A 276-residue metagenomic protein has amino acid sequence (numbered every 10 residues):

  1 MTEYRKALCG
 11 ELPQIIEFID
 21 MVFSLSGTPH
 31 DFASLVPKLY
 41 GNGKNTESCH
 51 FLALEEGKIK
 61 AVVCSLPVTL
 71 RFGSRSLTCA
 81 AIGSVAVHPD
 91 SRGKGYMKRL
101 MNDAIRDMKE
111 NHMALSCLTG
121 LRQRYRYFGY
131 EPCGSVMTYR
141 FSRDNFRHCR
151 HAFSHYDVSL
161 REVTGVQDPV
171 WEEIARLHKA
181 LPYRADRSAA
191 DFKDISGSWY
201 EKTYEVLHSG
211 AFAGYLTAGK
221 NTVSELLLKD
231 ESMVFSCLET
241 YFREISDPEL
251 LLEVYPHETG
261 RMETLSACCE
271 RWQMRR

Functional and structural regions predicted by a protein language model:
M1-P67, S74-L77, A81, R147-A189 (+1 more regions): Short amphipathic alpha-helix that is part of the acyltransferase structural core
S48-L52, V62, S84, E201-E205 (+1 more regions): Short hydrophobic/aromatic beta-strand element in the GNAT-like acyltransferase core that lines or flanks the acyl-donor
G57, V87, G95: Conserved G/P- and acidic residue-centered "switch" motifs that form tight phosphate/ATP-binding loops in soluble
S76-P89, G219-E231: Conserved acetyl-CoA binding element of GNAT-fold acetyltransferases
S91-D103, M113, S232-T240: Conserved acetyl-CoA pyrophosphate-binding loop and the N-cap/start of the following alpha-helix in GNAT-like
M101, R106-G120, E131, I245-P256: Conserved GNAT acetyl-CoA-binding A-motif
Y125, Y130: Conserved active-site tyrosine of GNAT-family acetyltransferases
P132, V136-E244, E253-T264, E270 (+1 more regions): Amide-forming acyltransferase catalytic core, primarily the GNAT-like/NAT-type and related acyltransferase folds
